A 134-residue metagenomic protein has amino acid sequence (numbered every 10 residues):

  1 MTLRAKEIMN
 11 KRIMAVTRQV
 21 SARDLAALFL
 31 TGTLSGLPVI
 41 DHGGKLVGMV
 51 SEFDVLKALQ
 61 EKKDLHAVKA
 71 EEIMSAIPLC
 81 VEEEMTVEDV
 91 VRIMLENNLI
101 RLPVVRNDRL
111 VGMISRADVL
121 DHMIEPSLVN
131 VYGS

Functional and structural regions predicted by a protein language model:
T2-I13, V68-P78: Bateman (tandem CBS) regulatory domains
L3, V20, V50, V68 (+2 more regions): Short beta-to-alpha loop/turn elements within the nucleotide-binding domains of ABC transporters
I8, L28, A58-L59, I73 (+2 more regions): Amphipathic alpha-helical segments that mediate coupling or scaffolding at interfaces
V16-T33, I40, V81-N98, V105 (+1 more regions): The conserved cystathionine-beta-synthase
F29-G32, L37-F53, M94, L102-D118: A glycine-centered beta-loop-beta connector
K57, K62-V68, L128: Short, charge-rich, low-complexity interaction segments located in flexible loops at or near secondary-structure
T86, R109-V111, S115-S134: Cytosolic regulatory modules rich in charged/polar residues
